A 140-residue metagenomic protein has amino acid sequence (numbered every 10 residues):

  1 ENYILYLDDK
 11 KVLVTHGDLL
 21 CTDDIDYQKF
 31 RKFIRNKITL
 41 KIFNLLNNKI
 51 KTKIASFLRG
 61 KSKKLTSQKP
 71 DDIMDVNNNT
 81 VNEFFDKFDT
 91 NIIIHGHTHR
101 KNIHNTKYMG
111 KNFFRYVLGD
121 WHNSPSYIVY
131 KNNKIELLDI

Functional and structural regions predicted by a protein language model:
E1-F88: Conserved catalytic scaffold of divalent metal-dependent phosphoesterases
K11-L13, D18, D23-F30, D75-L138: Conserved beta-sheet core of the metallophosphoesterase superfamily
